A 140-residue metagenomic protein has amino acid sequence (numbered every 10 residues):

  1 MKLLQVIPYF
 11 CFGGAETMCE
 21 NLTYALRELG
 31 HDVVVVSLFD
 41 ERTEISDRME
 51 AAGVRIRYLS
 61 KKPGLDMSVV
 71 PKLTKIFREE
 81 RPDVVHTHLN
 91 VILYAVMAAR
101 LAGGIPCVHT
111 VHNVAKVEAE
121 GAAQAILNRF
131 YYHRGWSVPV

Functional and structural regions predicted by a protein language model:
M1-V140: Membrane-interface segments of envelope glycosyltransferases acting on lipid-linked substrates or membrane lipids
